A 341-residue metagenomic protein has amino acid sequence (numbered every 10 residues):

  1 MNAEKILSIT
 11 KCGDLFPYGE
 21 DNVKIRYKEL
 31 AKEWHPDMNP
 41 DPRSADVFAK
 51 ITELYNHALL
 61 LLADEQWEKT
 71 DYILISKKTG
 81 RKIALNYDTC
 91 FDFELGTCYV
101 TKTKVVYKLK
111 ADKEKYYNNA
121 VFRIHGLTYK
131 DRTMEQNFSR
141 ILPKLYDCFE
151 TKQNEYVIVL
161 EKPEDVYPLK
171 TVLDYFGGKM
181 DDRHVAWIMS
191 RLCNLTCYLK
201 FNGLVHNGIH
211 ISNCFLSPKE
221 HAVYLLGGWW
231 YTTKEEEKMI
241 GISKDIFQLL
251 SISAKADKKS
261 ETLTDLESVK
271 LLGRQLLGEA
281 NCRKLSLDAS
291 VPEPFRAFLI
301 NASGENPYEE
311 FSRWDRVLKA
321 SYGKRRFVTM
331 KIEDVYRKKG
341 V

Functional and structural regions predicted by a protein language model:
M1-M38, K50-A63: N-terminal J-domain/J-like co-chaperone modules of DnaJ/Hsp40 proteins
D88, D92-P143: ATP-binding glycine-rich loop module of kinase domains
L142-R183: Conserved structural core of kinase catalytic domains
I188-M189: Activation segment signature within eukaryotic-like protein kinase domains
T196-P218: Catalytic-loop of the protein kinase fold
A222-E305, E310, V335-K339: C-lobe/activation-segment region of protein kinase-like
G304-V328: Terminal C-lobe "cap" of eukaryotic-type protein kinase domains
R326-V341: Regulatory extensions appended to serine/threonine kinase catalytic cores
